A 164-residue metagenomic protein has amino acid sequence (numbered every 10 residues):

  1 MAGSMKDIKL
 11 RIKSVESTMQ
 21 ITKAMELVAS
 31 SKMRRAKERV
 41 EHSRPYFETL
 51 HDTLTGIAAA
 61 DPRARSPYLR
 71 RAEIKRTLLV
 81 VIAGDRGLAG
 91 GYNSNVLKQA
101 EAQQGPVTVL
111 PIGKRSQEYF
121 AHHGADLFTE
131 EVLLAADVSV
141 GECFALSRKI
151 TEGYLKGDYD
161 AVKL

Functional and structural regions predicted by a protein language model:
A2-L164: Conserved loop-to-helix interface motifs that mediate assembly, gating, or partner/ligand docking in ancient ring
